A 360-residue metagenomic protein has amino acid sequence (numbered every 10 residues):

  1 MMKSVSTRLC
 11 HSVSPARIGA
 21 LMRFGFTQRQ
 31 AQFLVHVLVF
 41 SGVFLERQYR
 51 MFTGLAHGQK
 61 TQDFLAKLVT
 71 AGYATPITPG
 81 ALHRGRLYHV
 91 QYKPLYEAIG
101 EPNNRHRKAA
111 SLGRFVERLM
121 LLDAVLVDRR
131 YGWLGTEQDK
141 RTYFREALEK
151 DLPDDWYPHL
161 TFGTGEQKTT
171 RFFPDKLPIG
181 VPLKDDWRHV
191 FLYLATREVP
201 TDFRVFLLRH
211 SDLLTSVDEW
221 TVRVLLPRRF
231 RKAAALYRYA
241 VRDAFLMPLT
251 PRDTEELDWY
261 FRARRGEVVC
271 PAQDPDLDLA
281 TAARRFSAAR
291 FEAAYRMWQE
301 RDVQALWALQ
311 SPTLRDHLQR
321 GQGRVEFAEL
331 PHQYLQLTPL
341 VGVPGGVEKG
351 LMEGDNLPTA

Functional and structural regions predicted by a protein language model:
M1-L95: Basic, Lys/Arg-rich alpha-helical nucleic-acid-recognition elements, primarily the DNA-binding modules of transcription
C10-V13, H57-K60, A109, G113-V116 (+2 more regions): Non-membrane alpha-helical secondary structure
R23-G25, G72, I99-N103, V125 (+2 more regions): Glycine-centered secondary-structure boundary/capping sites
F33, L68, Y88, A124 (+2 more regions): Generic structural hydrophobic/aromatic packing signal, biased to beta-strands
V37, T53, L65-V69, A124-G132 (+2 more regions): Hydrophobic, Leu/Ile/Phe/Ala-enriched alpha-helical segments that form helix-helix packing faces
V90-R118: Short, amphipathic alpha-helical interaction segments positioned at domain boundaries
A109-F203: Exposed, interaction-prone assembly regions rather than primary DNA-binding/catalytic cores
V181-A360: C-terminal regulatory/effector modules of DNA-binding transcriptional regulators
